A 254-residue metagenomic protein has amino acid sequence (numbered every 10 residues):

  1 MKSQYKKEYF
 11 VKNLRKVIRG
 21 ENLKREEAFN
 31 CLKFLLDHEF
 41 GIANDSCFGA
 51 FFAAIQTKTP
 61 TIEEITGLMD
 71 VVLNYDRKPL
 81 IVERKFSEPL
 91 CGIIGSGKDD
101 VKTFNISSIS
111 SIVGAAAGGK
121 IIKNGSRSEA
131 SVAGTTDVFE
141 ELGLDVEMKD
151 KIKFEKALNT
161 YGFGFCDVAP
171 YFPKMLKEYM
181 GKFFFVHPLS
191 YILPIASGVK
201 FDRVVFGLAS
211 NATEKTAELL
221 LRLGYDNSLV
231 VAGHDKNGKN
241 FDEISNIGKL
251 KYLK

Functional and structural regions predicted by a protein language model:
M1-K102, A117, N240: Acidic, glycine/proline-rich low-complexity segments that act as flexible tails and inter-domain linkers
K2-K16, L23, N74-R77, I81-V82 (+3 more regions): Glycine-rich anion-binding loops and their surrounding alpha/beta cores
C47, I106-S110, A212: Catalytic-loop motifs flanking and including active-site residues across diverse enzymes
F48-A50, I93, K123, D167-V168 (+1 more regions): Short beta-strands and strand-loop turn motifs
G92-A157: A generic, well-ordered mixed alpha/beta core segment in the N-terminal half of proteins
